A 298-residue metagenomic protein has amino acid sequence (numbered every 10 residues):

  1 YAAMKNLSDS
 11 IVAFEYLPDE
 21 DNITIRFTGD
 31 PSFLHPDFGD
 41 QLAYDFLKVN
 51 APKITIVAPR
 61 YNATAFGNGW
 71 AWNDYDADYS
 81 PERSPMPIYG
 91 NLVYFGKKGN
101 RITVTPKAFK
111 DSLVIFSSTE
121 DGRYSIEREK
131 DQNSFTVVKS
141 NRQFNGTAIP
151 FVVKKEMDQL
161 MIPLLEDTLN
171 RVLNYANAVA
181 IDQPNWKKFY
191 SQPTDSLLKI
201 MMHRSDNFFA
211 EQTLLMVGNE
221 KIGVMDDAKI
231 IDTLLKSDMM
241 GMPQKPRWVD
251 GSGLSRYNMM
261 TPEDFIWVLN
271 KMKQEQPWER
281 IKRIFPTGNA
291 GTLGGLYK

Functional and structural regions predicted by a protein language model:
Y1: A short, flexible N-terminal coil/short beta segment enriched in small residues
M4-P243: Conserved serine DD-peptidase/penicillin-binding transpeptidase domain and beta-lactam-recognizing active-site
F189-Q192, R204-N207, L214-K298: Small-residue-rich helix-loop
